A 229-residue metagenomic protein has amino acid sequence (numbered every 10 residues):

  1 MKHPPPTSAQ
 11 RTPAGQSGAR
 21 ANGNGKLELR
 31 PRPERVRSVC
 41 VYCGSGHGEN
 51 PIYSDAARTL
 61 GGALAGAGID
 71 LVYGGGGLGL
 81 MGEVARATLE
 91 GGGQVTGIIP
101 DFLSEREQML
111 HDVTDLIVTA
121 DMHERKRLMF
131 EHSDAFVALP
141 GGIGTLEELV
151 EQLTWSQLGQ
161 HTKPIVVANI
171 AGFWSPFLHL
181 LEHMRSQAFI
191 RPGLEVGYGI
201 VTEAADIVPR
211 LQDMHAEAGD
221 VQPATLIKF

Functional and structural regions predicted by a protein language model:
K2-R11, G15-H132, G172-A205, R210 (+1 more regions): A cross-family phosphate/adenosyl-ligand binding-site feature
V72-Y73, P140-G141, N169: Small/polar loops that bind or transfer phosphate-bearing groups
L89, W155-K163, F189-R191: Arginine/glycine-rich "motif VI" loop of SF2 helicases in the C-terminal RecA-like domain
E124-G159, V166, E217-T225: Active-site/ligand-binding-proximal alpha/beta "capping" segment
L139, Q160-K163, A171-P176: Glycine-rich phosphate/nucleotide-binding loop
